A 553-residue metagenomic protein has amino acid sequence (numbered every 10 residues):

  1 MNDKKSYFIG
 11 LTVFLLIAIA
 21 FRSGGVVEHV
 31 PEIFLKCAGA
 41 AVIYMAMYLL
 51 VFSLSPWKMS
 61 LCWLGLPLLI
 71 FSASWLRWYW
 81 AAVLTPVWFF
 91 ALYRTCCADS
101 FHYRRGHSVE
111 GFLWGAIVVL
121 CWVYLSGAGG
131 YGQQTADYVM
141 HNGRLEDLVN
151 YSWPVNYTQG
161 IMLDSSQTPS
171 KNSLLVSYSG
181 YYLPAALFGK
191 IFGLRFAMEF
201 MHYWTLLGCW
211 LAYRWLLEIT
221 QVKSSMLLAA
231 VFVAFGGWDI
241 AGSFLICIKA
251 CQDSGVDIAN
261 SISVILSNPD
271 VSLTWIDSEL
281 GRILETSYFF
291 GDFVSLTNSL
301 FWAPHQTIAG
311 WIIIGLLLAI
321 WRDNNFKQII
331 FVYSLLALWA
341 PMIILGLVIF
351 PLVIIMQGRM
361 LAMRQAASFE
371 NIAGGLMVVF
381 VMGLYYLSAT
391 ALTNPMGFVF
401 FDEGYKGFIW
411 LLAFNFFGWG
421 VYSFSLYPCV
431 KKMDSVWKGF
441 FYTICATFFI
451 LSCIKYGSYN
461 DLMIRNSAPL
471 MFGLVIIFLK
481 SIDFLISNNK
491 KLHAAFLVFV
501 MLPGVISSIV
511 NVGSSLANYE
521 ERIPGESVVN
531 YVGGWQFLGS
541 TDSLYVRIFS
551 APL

Functional and structural regions predicted by a protein language model:
M1-G106: Membrane-embedded, hydrophobic transmembrane alpha-helices
M1-K5, L49-W57, R94-R105, I320-K327 (+3 more regions): Membrane-interface junctions at the ends of membrane-embedded or membrane-associated helices
A18-G25, L69-R77, V87-R94, H107-A136 (+4 more regions): Transmembrane signal-anchor helices characteristic of membrane glycosylation enzymes that use polyprenol
F21-E32, C62, L66, I70 (+2 more regions): Transmembrane helical bundles and short interhelical boundary loops of multi-pass, membrane-embedded
F34-I43, Y79-A91, F200-G208, Y288-L296 (+3 more regions): Membrane-embedded alpha-helical segments of multi-pass membrane proteins, especially the transmembrane helices
V42-L50, W88-C96, G208-L216, I312-W321 (+3 more regions): Transmembrane alpha-helical segments
L66-A73, T297-S299, G315-I320, F326-L352: Membrane-interface alpha helices of multi-pass inner-membrane proteins
Y124-I312: Active-site lumenal/periplasmic loops and adjacent helix-entry segments of GT-C-fold, multi-pass membrane
